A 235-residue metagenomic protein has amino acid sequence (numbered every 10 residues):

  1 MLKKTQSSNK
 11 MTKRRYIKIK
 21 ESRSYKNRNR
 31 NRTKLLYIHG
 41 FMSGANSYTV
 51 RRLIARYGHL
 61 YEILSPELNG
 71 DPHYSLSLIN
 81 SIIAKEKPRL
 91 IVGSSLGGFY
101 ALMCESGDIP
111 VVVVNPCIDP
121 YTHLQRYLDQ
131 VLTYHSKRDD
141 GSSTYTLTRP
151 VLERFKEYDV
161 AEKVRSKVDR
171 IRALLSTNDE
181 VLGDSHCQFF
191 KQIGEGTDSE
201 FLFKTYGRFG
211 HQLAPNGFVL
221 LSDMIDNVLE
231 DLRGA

Functional and structural regions predicted by a protein language model:
M1-N27: Arg/Lys-rich, intrinsically disordered low-complexity tails that mediate electrostatic binding and condensation
R28-R30, R165-S166: Short, flexible hinge/linker loops that cap or flank conserved catalytic cores
R30-K85, H211: Active-site catalytic motif of lipid deacylating hydrolases and related acyltransferases
Y37-F41, V92, L174-S176: Short hydrophobic segments within beta-strands
V92-A101: Gly/Ala-rich beta-loop-alpha elbow adjacent to hydrolase catalytic centers
C104-E105: Aromatic pocket-lining residues of Rossmann-like dinucleotide-binding sites
P110-A235: The alpha/beta-hydrolase serine catalytic core
